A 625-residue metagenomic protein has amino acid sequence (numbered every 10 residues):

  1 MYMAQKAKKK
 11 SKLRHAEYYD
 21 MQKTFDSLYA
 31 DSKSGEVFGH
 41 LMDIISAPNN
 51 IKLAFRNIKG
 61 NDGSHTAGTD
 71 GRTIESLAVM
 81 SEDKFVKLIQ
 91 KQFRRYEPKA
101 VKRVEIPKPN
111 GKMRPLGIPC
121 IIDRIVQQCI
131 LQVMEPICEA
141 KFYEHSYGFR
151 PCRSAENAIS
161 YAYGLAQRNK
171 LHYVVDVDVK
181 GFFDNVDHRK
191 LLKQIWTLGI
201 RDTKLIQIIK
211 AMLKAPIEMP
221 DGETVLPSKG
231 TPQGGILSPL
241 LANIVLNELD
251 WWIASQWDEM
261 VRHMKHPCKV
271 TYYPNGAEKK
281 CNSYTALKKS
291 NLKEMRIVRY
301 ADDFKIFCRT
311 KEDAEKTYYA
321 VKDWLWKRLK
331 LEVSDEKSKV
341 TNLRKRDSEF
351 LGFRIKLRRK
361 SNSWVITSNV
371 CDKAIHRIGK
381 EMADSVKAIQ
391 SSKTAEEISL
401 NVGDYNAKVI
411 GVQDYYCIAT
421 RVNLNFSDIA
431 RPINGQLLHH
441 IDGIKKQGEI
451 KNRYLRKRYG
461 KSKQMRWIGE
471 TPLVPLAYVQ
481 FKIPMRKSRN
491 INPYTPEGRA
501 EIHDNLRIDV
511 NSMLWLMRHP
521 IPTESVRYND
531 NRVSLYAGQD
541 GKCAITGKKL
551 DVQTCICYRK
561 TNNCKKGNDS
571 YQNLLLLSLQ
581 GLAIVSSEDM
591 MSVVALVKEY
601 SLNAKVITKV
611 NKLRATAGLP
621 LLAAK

Functional and structural regions predicted by a protein language model:
A7, L13-I236: Conserved pre-catalytic core of RNA-dependent polymerases
F93, A100, E144-H145, R150 (+3 more regions): Conserved polymerase palm-domain catalytic core
D178, G547-V593: Histidine-centered nuclease catalytic patch
K214, E223, L329-E397, N401 (+1 more regions): A conserved non-catalytic segment of reverse transcriptases and RNA-directed RNA polymerases corresponding to the late
Q390, S399-Y459: Non-catalytic, peripheral interaction segments enriched in hydrophobic/basic residues
I429-P432, L438-T523: Extended C-terminal regions of large enzymes
D504-I545, K612, T616-L621: Short, charged surface segments at domain edges that flank catalytic/cofactor-binding sites
K566-Q572, A583-K625: Polybasic, low-complexity binding patches
